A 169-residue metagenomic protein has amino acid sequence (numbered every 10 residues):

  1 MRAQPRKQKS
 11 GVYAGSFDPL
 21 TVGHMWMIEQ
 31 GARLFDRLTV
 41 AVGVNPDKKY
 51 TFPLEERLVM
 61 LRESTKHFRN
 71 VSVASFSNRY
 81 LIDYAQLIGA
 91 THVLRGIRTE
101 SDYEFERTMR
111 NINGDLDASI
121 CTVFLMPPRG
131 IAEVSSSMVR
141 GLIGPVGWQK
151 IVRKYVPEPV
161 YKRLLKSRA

Functional and structural regions predicted by a protein language model:
M1-A169: Nucleotidyltransferase catalytic core that binds NTPs
